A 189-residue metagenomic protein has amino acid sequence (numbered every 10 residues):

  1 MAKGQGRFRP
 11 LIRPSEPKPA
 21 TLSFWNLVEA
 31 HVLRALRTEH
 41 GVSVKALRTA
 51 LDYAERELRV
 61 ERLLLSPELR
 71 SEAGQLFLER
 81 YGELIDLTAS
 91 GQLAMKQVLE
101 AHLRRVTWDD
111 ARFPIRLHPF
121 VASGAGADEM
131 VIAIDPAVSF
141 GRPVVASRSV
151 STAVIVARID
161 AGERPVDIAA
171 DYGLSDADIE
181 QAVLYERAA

Functional and structural regions predicted by a protein language model:
M1-S15: Major-groove DNA-recognition helix of helix-turn-helix-type DNA-binding domains
G6-R7, P17-L22, E29-A161, V166-Y172 (+1 more regions): Long, charge-rich, low-complexity intrinsically disordered regions
